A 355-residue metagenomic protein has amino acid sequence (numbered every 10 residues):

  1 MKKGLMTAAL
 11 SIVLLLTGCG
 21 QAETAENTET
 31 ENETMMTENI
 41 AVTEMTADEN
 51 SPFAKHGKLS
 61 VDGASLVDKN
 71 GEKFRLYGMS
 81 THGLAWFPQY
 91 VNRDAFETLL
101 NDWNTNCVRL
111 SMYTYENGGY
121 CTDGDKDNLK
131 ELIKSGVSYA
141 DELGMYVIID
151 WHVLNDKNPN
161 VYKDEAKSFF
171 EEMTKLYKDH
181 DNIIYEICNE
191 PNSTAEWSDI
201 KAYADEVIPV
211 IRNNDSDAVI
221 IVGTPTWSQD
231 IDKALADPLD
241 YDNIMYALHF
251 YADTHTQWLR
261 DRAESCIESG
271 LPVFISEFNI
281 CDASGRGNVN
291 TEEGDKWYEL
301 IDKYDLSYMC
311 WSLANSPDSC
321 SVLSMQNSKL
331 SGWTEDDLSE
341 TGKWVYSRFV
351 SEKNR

Functional and structural regions predicted by a protein language model:
M1-G4: Bacterial Sec-dependent N-terminal signal peptides
M6-L14: Hydrophobic helical h-region of N-terminal Sec-dependent signal peptides in bacterial secretory/periplasmic proteins
L16-G18: C-terminal motif of bacterial Sec signal peptides marking the signal peptidase cleavage site
G20-A22: Bacterial signal peptide processing site
E33-C107, D123, K343-K353: N-terminal carbohydrate-binding accessory modules
F53, G57-L59, G83, P88-Q89 (+5 more regions): Extracellular glycoside hydrolase catalytic/binding regions
N92-D156, K163-S168, R212-N214, N290-Y304: Aromatic-lined substrate-binding rim segments of carbohydrate-active enzymes
